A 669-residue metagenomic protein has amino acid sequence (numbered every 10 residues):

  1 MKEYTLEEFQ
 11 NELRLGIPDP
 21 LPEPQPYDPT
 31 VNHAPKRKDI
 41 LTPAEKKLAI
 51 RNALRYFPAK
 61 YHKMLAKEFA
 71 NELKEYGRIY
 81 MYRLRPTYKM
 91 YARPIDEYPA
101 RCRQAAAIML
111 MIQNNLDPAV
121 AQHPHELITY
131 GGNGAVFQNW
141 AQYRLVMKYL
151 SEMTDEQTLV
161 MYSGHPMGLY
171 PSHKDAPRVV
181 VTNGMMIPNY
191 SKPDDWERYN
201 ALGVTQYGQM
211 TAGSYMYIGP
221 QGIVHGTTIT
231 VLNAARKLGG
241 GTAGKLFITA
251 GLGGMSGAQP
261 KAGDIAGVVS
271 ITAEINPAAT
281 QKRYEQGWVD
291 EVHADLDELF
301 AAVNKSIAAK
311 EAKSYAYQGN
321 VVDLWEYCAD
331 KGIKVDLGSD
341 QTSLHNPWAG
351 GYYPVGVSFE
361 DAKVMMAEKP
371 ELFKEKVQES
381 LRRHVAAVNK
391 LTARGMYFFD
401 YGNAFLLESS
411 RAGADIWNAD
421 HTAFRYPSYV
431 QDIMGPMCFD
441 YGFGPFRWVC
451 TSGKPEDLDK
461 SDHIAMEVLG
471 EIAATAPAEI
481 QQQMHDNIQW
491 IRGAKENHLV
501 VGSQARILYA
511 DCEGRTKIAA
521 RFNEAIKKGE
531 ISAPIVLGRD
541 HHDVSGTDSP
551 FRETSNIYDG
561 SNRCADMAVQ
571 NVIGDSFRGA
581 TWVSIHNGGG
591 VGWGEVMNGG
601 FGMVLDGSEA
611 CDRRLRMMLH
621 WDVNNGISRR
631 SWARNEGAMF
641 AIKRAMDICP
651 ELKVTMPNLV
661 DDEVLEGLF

Functional and structural regions predicted by a protein language model:
M1-A201, T205-M216, P370-R521, A525-G538 (+3 more regions): Long, compositionally biased, glycine/small-hydrophobic-enriched stretches that function as flexible linkers, tethers
E152-T154, Y170-K174, N189-Y190, L238-T242 (+8 more regions): Solvent-exposed alpha-helices and their adjacent loops that cap or buttress functional pockets in soluble metabolic
G208-L232, R236, T242-L246, A250-K310 (+5 more regions): Catalytic or ion-translocation cores adjacent to nucleophile or general acid/base/metal-coordination motifs in diverse
L246-T249, A312-Y317, F399: Short catalytic-loop micro-motif centered on adjacent basic/acidic residues
V269, K334, Y397: Residue-level detector of anion-binding/catalytic polar loops
P277, G319-V322, Q341-N346, G402-E408 (+2 more regions): Glycine-rich beta-alpha junction loops
S314-T342, A349: Active-site/ligand-binding-proximal alpha/beta "capping" segment
I535, R539-Q570: Small-residue-enriched alpha-helical segments and adjacent helix-cap loops that form tight helix-helix packing
